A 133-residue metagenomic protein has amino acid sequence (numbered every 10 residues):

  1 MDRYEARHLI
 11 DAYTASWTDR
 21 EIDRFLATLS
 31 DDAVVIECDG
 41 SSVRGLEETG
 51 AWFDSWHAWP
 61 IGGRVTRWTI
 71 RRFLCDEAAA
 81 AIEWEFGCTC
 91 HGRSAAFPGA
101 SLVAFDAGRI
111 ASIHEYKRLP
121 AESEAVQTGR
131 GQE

Functional and structural regions predicted by a protein language model:
M1-D31, E124-E133: Short, low-complexity N-terminal intrinsically disordered segments enriched in polar/charged residues
R3-Y4, I22-L26, S30-D76: A solvent-exposed, acidic/Ser-Thr-rich amphipathic alpha-helical stretch
L29, F86-C88, S101, K117: Short beta-strand segments enriched in hydrophobic/aromatic residues within well-folded beta-rich domains
V34, D54, E83-T89: Generic short beta-strand segments
I61-G62, C88-A96: Short, cysteine-centered beta-strand-loop-beta hairpins and adjacent loop/turn segments enriched in charged/polar
R67-L74, F86, P98-A104: Hydrophobic/aromatic beta-strand elements that line small-molecule binding cavities or substrate pockets in beta-rich
E77-A79, A107: Residue-level signal for tight coil/turn positions that link beta-strands
P98-R130: Short beta-strand edge/turn micro-motifs at domain boundaries
